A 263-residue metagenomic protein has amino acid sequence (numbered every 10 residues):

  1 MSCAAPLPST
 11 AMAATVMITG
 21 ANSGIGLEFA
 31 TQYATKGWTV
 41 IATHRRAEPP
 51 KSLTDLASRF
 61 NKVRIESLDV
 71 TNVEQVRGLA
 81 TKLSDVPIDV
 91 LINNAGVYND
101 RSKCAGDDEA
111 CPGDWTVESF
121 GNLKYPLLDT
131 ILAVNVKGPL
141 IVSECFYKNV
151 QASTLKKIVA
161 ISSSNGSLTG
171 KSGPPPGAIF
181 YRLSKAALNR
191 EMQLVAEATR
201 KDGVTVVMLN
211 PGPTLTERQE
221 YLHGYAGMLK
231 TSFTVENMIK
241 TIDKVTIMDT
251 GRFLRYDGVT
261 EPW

Functional and structural regions predicted by a protein language model:
I18-T19, N93-N94, K157-S163, T205-N210: Structural signature of the Rossmann-like NAD(P)-dependent dehydrogenase/reductase core
N22, G26-T31: N-terminal Rossmann NAD(P)H-binding glycine-rich loop of SDR-like oxidoreductase domains
K36-K51: Conserved glycine-rich Rossmann-like NAD(P)H-binding loop of the short-chain dehydrogenase/reductase
A57-E74: Rossmann-fold cofactor-recognition segment
T71-P87: Conserved Rossmann-fold cofactor-binding substructure of NAD(P)-dependent oxidoreductases
V97-L132, K137-I141, Y147-R200: Catalytic loop of short-chain dehydrogenase/reductase
R101, S167-K171, L209-L222: Short beta-loop-alpha junction of Rossmann-like oxidoreductase domains
K201, M208, T216, E220-W263: C-terminal helical subdomain
